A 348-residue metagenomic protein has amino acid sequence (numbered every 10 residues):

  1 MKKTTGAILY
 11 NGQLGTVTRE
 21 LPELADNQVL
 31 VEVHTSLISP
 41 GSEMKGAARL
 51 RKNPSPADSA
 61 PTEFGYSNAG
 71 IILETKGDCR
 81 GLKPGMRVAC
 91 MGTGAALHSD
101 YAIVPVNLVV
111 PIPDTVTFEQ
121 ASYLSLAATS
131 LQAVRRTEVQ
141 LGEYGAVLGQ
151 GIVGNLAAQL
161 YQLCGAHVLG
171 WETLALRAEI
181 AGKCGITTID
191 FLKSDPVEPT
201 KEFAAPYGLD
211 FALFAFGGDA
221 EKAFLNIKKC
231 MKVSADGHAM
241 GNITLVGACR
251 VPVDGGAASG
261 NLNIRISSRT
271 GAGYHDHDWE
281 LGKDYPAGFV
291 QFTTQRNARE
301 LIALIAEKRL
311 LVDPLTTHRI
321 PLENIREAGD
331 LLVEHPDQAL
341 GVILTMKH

Functional and structural regions predicted by a protein language model:
K2, P206, D236-V246, I302-R319 (+1 more regions): C-terminal capping/lid region of NAD(P)-dependent oxidoreductase domains
P22-I38, R49-G94: Glycine-rich beta-strand-centered segment in the early N-terminal region that forms part of a ligand/cofactor-binding
S59-S67, R87-L148: NAD(P)H dinucleotide-binding glycine-rich loop of Rossmann-like/cofactor-binding domains, especially the beta1-alpha1
E119-S194, E198: Mid-domain Rossmann-like dinucleotide-binding core that forms the NAD(H)/NADP(H) cofactor-binding site
L174, C249, T270, K347: Residues in the short beta-alpha loop(s) of Rossmann-like NAD(P)-binding domains
E179, T187-S267, G273-H275: Glycine-rich cofactor phosphate-binding loops and adjacent beta1-alpha1 units of small-molecule cofactor enzyme domains
K201, V251-T316: C-terminal substrate-binding/catalytic core of Rossmann-like NAD(P)-dependent dehydrogenases/reductases
